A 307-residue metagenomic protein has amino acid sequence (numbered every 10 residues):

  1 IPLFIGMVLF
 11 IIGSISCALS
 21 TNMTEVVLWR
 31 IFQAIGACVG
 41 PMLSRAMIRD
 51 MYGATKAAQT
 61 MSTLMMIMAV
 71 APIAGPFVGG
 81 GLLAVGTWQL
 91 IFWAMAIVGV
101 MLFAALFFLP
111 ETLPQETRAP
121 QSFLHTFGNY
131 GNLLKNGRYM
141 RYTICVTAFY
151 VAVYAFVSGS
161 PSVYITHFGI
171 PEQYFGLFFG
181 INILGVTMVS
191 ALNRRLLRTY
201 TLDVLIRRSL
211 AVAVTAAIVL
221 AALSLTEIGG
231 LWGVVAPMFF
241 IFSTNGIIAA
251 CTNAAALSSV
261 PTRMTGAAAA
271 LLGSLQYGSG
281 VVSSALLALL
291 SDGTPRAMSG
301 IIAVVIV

Functional and structural regions predicted by a protein language model:
I1, V189-D203: Helix-to-loop junctions at the C-terminal end of transmembrane segments in multipass secondary transporters
P2-S16, L205-L220: Structural signature of the two symmetry-related core transmembrane helices
L9-S16, T24-F32, W232-F240: Paired small-residue
L19-E25, G36, G53, L223-S224: Helix-breaking motifs and short loop linkers at transmembrane-helix boundaries and internal kinks in secondary membrane
E25, S62-F107: Helix-loop-helix hairpin linking two adjacent transmembrane segments in secondary transporters
W29-V70: Cytoplasmic helix-loop-helix junction between adjacent transmembrane helices in 12-TM secondary transporters
T112-T143: Juxtamembrane intracellular "pre-TM" segments in multi-pass secondary transporters
A255-R296, I301-I302: A late C-terminal transmembrane helix in Major Facilitator Superfamily
